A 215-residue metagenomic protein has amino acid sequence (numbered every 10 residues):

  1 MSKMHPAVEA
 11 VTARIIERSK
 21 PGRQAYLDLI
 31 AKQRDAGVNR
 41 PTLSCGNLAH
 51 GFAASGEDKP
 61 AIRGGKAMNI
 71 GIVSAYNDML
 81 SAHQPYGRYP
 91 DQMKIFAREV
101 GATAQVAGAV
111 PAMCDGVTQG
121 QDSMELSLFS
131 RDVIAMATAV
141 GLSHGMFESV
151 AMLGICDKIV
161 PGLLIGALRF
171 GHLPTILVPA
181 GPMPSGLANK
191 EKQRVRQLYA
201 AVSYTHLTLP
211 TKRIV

Functional and structural regions predicted by a protein language model:
S2-S44: Helix-enriched interaction subdomains in cytosolic or periplasmic regions, typified by TIR/SEFIR signaling/NADase cores
L29-Q33, I70-N77, A112-M124: Gly-rich Lys/Arg/Thr-decorated short loops/hinges at beta-loop-alpha junctions or inter-strand turns that position
Q33-M68, A82-P85: An N-terminal, well-structured beta->alpha segment
L48-D58, T103-A151: Glycine-rich oxoanion-binding loops at beta->alpha junctions
S81-A82, D132-M136, C156-L164, S185-L187: Short glycine/serine/threonine-rich phosphate/pyrophosphate-binding segments that cradle anionic phosphate groups
T138, L142-L163, T175-V178: A short, small-residue-rich loop immediately preceding and capping a beta-strand
G166-K190: Short, acidic/small-residue loops that bind anionic groups at enzyme active sites
T205-T211: Conserved small/polar residues in nucleotide/adenosyl-binding loops
